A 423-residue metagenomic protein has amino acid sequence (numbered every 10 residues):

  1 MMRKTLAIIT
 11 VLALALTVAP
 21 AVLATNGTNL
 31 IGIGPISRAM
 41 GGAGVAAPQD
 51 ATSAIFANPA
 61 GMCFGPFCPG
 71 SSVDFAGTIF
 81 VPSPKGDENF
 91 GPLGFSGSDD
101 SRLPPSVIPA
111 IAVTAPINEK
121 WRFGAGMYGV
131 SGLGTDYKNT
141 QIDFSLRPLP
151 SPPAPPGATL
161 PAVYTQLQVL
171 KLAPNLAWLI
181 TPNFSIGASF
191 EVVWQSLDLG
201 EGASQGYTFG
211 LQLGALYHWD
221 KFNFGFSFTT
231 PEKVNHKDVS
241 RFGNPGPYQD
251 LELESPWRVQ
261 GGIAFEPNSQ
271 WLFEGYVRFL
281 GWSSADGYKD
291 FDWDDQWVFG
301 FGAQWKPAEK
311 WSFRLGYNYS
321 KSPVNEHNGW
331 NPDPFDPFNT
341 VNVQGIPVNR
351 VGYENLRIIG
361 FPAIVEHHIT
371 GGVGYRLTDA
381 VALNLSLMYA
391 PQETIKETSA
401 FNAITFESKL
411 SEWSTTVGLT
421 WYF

Functional and structural regions predicted by a protein language model:
M1-I9: Bacterial N-terminal signal peptides that target proteins for export
L23-G41, V45, F67, L93-S96 (+1 more regions): Outer-membrane beta-barrel porins/channels
G42-V45, S72-V81: Short strand-turn segments of transmembrane beta-barrel domains in outer membranes, especially the first one or two
Q49, P82-G86, W121: Short, solvent-exposed loop/turn elements at domain surfaces
I55-G61: N-terminal periplasmic accessory domains that precede and gate Gram-negative outer-membrane beta-barrel machines
G61-M62, T78-S83, A188: Short active-site-proximal "capping" loops at secondary-structure junctions
G77-V107: Mid-chain, structured segments of secreted extracytoplasmic proteins
